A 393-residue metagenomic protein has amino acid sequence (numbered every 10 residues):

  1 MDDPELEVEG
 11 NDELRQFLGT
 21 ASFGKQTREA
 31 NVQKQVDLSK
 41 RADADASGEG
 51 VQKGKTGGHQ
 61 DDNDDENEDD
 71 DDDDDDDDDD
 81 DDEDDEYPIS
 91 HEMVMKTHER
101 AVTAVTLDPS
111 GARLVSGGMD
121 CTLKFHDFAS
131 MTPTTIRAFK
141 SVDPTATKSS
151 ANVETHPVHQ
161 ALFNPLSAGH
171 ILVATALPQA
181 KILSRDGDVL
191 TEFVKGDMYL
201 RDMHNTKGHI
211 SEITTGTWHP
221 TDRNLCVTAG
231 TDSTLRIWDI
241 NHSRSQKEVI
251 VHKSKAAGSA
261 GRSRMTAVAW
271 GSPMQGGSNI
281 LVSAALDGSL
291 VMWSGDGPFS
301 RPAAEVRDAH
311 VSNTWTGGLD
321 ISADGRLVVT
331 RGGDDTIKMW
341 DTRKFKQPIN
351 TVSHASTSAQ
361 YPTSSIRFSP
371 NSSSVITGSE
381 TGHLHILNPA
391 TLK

Functional and structural regions predicted by a protein language model:
M1-R100, S110, A129, R137-H156: Intrinsically disordered terminal extensions that flank WD40 beta-propeller domains in eukaryotic WD-repeat scaffold
E9, E13, A101, T106-S110 (+8 more regions): Acidic, Ser/Thr-rich intrinsically disordered and amphipathic helical segments
D84-S90, F125-K148, L177-T206, I237-M265 (+4 more regions): Per-blade loop-tip surfaces of WD-repeat and WD-like beta-propellers in eukaryotic adaptors/scaffolds
M95-C121: Beta-strand-rich domains and repeat architectures in extracellular enzymes and scaffolds, especially beta-propellers
R100-T106, K148-N164, T206, I210-W218 (+3 more regions): Canonical WD40 repeat/beta-propeller blade segments in eukaryotic WD-repeat proteins
A112-V115, A168-L172, D222-V227, Q275-V282 (+2 more regions): Structural hallmark of WD40 beta-propellers
G117-D120, A174-L177, R185, A229-D232 (+3 more regions): Conserved strand-to-loop turn within each blade of WD40 beta-propeller repeats
Q360-N388: Loop/turn-rich, solvent-exposed surfaces of beta-rich toroidal or solenoidal domains
